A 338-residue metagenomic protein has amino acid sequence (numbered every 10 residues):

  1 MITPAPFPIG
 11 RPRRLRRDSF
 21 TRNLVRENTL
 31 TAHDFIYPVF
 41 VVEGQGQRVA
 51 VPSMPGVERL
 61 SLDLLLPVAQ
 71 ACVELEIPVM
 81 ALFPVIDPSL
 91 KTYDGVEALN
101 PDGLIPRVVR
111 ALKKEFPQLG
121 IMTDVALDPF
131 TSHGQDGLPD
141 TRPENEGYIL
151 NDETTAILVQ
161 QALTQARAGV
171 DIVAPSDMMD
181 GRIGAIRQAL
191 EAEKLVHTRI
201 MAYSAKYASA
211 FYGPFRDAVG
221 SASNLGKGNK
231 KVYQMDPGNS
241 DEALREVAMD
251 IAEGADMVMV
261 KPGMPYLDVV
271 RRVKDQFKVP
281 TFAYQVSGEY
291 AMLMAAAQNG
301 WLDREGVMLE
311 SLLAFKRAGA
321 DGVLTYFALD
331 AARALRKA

Functional and structural regions predicted by a protein language model:
M1-R26: N-terminal amphipathic/basic leader segments beginning at the initiator methionine
I2-P6, D18, T31-I36, V42-A338: Alpha/beta enzyme core
